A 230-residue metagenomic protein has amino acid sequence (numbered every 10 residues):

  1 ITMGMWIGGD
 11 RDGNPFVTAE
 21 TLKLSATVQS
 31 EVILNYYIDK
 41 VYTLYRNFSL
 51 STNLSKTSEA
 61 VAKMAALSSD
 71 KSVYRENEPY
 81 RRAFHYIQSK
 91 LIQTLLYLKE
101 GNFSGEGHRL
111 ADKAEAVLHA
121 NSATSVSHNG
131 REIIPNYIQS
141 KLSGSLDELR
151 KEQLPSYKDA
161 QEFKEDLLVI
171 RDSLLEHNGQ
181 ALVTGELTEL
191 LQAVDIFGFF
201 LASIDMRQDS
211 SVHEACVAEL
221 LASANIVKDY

Functional and structural regions predicted by a protein language model:
I1-M3, Q180: Extended, Lys/Arg-enriched charged tracts that mediate electrostatic binding to polyanionic substrates
M3, T21, S25-A26, K56-T57: Trp/Phe/Arg-rich N-terminal binding region typifying the photolyase-homology
M3-V17: Active-site and channel-lining beta-strand-loop segments that bind or position nucleotide-derived/phosphorylated
W6-G8, E20-L22, I204-D209: An acidic- and aromatic-residue-enriched active-site/binding cleft used to recognize and process polar
A19-T43, E219-L221: Extended active-site and interfacial segments that coordinate phosphate-rich ligands in large catalytic machineries
V41-F48, T52: A generic secondary-structure signal for well-formed alpha-helical elements
L50-Y230: Extended, charge-enriched "interface" segments that sit outside catalytic cores
